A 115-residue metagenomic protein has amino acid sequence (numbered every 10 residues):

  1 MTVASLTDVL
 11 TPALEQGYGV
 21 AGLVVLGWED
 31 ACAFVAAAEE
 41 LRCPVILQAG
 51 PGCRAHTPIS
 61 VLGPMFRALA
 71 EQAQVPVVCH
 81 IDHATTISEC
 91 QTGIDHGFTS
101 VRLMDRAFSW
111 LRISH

Functional and structural regions predicted by a protein language model:
M1-G22: N-terminal amphipathic alpha-helix/helix-capping segment at the start of soluble metabolic enzymes
V3, W28, D82-H83: Short alpha-helix boundary/capping motifs
L6-T7, W28-A73: Glycine-rich, positively charged N-terminal anion/phosphate-binding segment
G19-V24, V45-A49, V77-H83, V101-L103: Hydrophobic faces of well-ordered beta-strands that scaffold small-molecule active sites in alpha/beta enzyme cores
E29-C32, A55-G63, T85-T92, D105-H115: Active-site-adjacent beta->alpha loops and helix N-cap segments on the catalytic face of soluble alpha/beta enzymes
L41-C43, D95-V101: Glycine-enriched alpha-helix->loop->beta-strand junction motifs that scaffold or abut catalytic
Q72-V77, H96-T99: Structural recognition of alpha->loop->beta junctions
